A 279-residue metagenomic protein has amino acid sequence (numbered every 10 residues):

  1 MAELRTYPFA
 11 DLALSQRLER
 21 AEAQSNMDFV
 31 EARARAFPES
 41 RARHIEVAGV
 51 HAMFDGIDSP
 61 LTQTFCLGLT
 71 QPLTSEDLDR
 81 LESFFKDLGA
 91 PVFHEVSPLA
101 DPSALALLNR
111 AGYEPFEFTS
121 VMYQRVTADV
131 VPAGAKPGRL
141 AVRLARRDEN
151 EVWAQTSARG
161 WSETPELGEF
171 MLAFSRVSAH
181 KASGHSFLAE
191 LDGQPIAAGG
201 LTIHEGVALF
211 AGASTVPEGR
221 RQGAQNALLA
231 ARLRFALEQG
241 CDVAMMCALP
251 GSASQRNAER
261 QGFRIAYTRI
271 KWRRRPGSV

Functional and structural regions predicted by a protein language model:
M1-D28, C66, T119, D129-A173 (+2 more regions): Short amphipathic alpha-helix that is part of the acyltransferase structural core
M1-K86, G168-E169, H180: N-terminal charged segments
R43-A48, A100-E114, S183-A197: Conserved beta-hairpin
D55-T64, F116, I203-A211, R220: A conserved beta-turn-beta hairpin within the catalytic core of GNAT-like acetyltransferases that forms part
T70-E151, C247, S252-S254, I270-R274: Acyl-donor-binding surface of acyltransferase catalytic domains
T74-S83, T215, R221-E238, R260: Conserved acetyl-CoA-binding loop-helix of GNAT-fold acetyltransferases
P165-E218: A conserved beta-strand-loop-helix scaffold within acyl/acetyltransferase catalytic domains
N226-V279: C-terminal appended segment following the main domain
